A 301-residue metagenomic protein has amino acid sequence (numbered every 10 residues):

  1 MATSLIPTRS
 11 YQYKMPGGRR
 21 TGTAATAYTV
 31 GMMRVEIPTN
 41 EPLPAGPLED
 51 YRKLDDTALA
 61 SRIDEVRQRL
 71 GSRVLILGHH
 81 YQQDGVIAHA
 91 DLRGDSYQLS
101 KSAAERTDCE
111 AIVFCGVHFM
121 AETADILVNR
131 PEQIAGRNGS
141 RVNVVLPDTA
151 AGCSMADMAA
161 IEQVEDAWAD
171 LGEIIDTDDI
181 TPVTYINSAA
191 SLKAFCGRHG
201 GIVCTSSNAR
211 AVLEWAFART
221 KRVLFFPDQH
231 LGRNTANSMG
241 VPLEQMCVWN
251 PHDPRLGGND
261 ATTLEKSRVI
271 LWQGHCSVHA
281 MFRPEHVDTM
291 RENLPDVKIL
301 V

Functional and structural regions predicted by a protein language model:
A2-V301: Active-site loop-to-helix "anion-binding N-cap" substructures in soluble metabolic enzymes
